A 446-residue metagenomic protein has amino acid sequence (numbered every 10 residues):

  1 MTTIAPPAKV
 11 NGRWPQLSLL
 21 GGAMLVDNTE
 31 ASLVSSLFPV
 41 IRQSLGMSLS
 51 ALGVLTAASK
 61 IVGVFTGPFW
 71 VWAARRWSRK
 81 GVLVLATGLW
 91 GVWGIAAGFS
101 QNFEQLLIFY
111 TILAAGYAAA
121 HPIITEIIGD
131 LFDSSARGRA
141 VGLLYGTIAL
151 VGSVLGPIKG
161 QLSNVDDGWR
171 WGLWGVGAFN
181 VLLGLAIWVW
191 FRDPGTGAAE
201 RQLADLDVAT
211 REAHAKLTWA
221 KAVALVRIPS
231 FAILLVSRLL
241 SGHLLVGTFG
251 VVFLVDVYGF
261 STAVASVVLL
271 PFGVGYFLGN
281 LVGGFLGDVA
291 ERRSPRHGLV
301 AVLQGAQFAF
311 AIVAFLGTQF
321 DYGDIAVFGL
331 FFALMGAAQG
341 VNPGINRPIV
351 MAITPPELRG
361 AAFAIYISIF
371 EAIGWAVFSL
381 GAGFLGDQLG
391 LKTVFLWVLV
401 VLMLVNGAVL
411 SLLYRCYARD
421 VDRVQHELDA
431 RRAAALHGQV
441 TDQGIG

Functional and structural regions predicted by a protein language model:
T2-V10, G195-I233, R431-H437: Juxtamembrane intracellular "pre-TM" segments in multi-pass secondary transporters
S32, K60-P68, A118, S153 (+3 more regions): Residue-level signature of mid-helix packing/kink "hotspots" within the transmembrane helices of 12-pass Major
V34-S35, I228-L281, P343: Extracytoplasmic gate region of multi-pass secondary transporters
F65-F103: Conserved MFS/SLC helix-loop-helix module at the cytosolic interface between two early adjacent transmembrane helices
G81-I95, H297-F315: Structural signature of the two symmetry-related core transmembrane helices
F109-I148: Cytoplasmic helix-loop-helix junction between adjacent transmembrane helices in 12-TM secondary transporters
L144-G195: Helix-loop-helix hairpin linking two adjacent transmembrane segments in secondary transporters
W171-V189, T393-L412: Symmetry-related core transmembrane helices of the 12-TM Major Facilitator Superfamily/SLC fold
